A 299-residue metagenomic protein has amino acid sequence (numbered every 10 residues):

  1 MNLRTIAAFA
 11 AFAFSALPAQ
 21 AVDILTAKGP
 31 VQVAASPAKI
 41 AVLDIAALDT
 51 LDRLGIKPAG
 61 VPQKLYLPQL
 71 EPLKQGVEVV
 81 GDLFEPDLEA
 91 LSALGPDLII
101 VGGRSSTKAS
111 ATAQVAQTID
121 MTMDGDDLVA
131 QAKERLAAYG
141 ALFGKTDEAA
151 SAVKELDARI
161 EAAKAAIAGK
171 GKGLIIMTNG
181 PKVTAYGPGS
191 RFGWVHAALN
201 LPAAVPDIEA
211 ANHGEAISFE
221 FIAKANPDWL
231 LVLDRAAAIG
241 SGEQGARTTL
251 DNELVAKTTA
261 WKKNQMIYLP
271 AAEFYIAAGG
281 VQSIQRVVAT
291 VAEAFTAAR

Functional and structural regions predicted by a protein language model:
N2-A46, D147-I175, A237-G245, P270 (+1 more regions): Bacterial Sec-exported substrate-binding components of ABC uptake systems
T26-K28, V80-L88, E209-I217: Short helix-initiation/N-cap motifs at beta->coil->alpha
K39-L94: A short, structured surface patch at a secondary-structure boundary
L65-Q69, A185-E215: Alpha-helical, coiled-coil/dimerization segments enriched in small aliphatic residues
G95-V101, Q117, I222, N226-L231: Proline-aspartate-enriched helix->loop->beta-strand connector
A111-G180, Q265, F274-R299: Extracytoplasmic substrate-binding proteins
T178, T184, A211-R235, I239: Ligand-binding pocket segment of bilobal, Venus flytrap-like solute-binding proteins
V232-R299: Structured C-terminal subdomain patch of bacterial secreted/periplasmic proteins
